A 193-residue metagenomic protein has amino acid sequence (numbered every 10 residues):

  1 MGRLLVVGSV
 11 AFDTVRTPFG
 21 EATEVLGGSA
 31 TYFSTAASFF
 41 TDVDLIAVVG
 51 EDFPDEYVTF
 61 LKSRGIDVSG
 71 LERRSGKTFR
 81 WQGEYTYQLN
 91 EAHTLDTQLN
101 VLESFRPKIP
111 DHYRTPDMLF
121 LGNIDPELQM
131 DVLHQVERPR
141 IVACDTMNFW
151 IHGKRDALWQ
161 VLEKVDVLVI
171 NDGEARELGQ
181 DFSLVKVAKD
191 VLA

Functional and structural regions predicted by a protein language model:
R3, F12-E24, F39-L121, L133-P139: Conserved N-terminal subdomain of the carbohydrate kinase-like
G8-V10: Active-site metal-binding loops of divalent metal-dependent hydrolases
T31-V43, D190-V191: A short, N-terminal amphipathic alpha-helix
G50-D52, N123-L128, M147-I151: Short beta->alpha connector loops
Y57, L128-Q135, D156-Q160, K186: A short acidic, amphipathic alpha-helical/loop segment
M118, I141-A143, V167: Structural preference for beta-strand elements that scaffold enzyme active sites
F120-D125, N171: Catalytic beta/alpha-barrel core
P139, N148-A193: Conserved phosphate/ATP/ADP-binding segment of small-molecule kinases
